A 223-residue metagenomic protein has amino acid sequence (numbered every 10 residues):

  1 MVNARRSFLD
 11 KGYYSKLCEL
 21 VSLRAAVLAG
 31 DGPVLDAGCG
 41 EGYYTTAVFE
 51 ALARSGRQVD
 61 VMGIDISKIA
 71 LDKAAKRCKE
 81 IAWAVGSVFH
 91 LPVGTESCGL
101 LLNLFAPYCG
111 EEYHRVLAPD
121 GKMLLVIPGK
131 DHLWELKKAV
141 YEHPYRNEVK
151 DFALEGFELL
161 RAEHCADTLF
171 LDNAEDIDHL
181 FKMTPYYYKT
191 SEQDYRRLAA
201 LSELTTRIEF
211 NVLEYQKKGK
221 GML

Functional and structural regions predicted by a protein language model:
M1-L20, R24: Class I SAM-dependent methyltransferase Rossmann-like catalytic core, especially the SAM/SAH-binding loop
D31-G40: Conserved class I S-adenosyl-L-methionine
E41-G56: Conserved SAM-binding loop of SAM-dependent methyltransferases across substrates and taxa, primarily the Class I
S67-I69: Conserved SAM/SAH-binding beta-strand->alpha-helix loop
K79-L91: Conserved SAM-binding strand-loop segment of SAM-dependent methyltransferases
F89-L100: A short acidic, Gly/Pro-enriched loop at the edge of an enzyme's catalytic core that lines a small-molecule cofactor
G121-D131: Conserved beta-strand signature within the Rossmann-like core of class I S-adenosyl-L-methionine
C165-L223: Conserved Class I S-adenosyl-L-methionine
